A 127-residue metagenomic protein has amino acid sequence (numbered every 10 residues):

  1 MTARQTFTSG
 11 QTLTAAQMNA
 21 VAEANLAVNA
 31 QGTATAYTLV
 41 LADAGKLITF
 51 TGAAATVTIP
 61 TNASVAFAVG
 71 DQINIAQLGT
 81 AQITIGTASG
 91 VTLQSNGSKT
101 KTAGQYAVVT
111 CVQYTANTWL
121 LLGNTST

Functional and structural regions predicted by a protein language model:
M1, T6-F7, T12-T14, T38: C-terminal trimerization/auto-chaperone modules of long, extracellular attachment fibers and adhesins
T2, T8, G52-A54, N96: Residue-level signal for pocket-adjacent positions within structured domains
F7, V57-I59, L93: Short clusters of hydrophobic/aromatic residues that line enzyme substrate/ligand-binding pockets
T14-S89, Q113-T127: Exposed extracellular interaction/assembly regions and N-terminal maturation sites
S89-Q105: Terminal beta-strand-rich extracellular "head" domains that mediate receptor/glycan or other ligand binding
G104-Y114: Extracellular disulfide-bonded cysteine-rich modules/repeats
